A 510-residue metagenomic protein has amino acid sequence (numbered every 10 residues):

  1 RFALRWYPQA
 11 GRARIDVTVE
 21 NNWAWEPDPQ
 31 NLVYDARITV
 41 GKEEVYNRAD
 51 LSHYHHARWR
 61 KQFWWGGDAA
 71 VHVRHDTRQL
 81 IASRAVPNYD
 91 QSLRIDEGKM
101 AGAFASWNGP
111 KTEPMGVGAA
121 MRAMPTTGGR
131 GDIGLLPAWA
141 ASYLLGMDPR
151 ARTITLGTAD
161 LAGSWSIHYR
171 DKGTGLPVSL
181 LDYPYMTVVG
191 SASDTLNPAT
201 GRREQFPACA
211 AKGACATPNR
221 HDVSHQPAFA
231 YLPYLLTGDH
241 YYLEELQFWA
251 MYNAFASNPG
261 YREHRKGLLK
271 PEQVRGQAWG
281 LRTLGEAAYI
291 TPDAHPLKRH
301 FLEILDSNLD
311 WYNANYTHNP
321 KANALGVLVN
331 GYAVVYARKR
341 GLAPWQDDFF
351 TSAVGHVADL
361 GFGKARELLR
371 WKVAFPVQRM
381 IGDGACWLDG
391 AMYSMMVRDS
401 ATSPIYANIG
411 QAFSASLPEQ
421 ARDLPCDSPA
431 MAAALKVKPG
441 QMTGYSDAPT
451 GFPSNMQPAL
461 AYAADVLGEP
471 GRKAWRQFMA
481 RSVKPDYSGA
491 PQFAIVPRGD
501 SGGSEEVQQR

Functional and structural regions predicted by a protein language model:
R1-R510: Catalytic cores of extracellular degradative/oxidative enzymes
